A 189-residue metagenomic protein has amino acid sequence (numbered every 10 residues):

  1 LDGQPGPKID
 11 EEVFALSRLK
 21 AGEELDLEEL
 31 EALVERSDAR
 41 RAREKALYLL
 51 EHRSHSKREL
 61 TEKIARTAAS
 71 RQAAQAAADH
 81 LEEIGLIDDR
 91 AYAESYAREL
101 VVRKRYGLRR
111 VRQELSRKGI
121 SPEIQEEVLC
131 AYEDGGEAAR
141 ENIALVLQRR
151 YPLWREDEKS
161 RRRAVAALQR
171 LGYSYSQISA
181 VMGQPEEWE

Functional and structural regions predicted by a protein language model:
L1-E189: An alpha-helical, amphipathic repeat domain used for nucleic-acid recognition, typified by the mTERF helical solenoid
